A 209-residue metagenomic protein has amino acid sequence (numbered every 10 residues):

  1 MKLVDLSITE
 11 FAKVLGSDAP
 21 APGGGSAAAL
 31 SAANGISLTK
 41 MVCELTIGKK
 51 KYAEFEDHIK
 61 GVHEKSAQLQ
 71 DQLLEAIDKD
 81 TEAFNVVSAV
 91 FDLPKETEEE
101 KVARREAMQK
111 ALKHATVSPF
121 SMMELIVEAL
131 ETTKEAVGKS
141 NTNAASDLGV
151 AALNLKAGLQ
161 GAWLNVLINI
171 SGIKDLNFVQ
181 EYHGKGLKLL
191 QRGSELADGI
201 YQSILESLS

Functional and structural regions predicted by a protein language model:
L3-A21: Short, hydrophobic/aliphatic alpha-helical segments
L3-L6, S121, I168-N169: Polytopic transmembrane helical bundles with strong interfacial aromatic enrichment
S17-K40, A144-A162: Conserved phosphate/anionic-ligand binding catalytic regions in large, soluble enzymes, centered on
L30-N34, V62, L69-A76, A115-L125 (+5 more regions): Amphipathic alpha-helix face/heptad-repeat signature
L38-H58: Phosphate-handling active-site elements
K51-V87, L189: A structural-propensity feature for long, helix-poor, extended segments
D80, F84-L153: Amphipathic alpha-helical interface segments
A129-T132, A144-S203: Preference for long, well-ordered alpha-helical segments
